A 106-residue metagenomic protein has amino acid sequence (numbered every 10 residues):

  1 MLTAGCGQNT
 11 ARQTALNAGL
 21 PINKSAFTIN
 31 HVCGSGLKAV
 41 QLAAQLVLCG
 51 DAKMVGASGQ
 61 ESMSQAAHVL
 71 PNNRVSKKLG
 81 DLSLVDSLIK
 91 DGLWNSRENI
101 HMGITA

Functional and structural regions predicted by a protein language model:
A4-Q8, A15-A106: Acyl-thioester C-C bond-transforming condensing/cleaving domain
